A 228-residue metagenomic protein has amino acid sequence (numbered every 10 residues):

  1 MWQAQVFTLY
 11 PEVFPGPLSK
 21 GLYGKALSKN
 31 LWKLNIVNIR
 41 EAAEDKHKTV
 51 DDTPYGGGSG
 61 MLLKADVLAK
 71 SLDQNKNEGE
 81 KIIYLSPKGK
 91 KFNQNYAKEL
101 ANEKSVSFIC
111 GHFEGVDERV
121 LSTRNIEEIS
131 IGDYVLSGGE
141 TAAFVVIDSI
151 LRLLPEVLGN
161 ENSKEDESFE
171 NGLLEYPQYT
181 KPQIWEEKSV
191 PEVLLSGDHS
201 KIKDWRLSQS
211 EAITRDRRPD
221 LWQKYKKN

Functional and structural regions predicted by a protein language model:
M1, V13, K76-E78: Residues lining hydrophobic/aromatic ligand-binding pockets adjacent to catalytic sites
Q3-E41: Glycine-rich, flexible N-terminal cofactor/catalytic loop recognition
Q5-F7, N35-V37, I83, V106-S107 (+1 more regions): Hydrophobic/aromatic beta-strand patches that form the interior of the parallel beta-sheet core in alpha/beta enzyme
Y10, G58, G111, D198: Conserved RecA-like P-loop NTPase ATPase core
A43-H47, D51, Y55-D66: A short aromatic-anchored loop/beta-hairpin motif
L62-H112, D117-E118: S-adenosyl-L-methionine/SAH cofactor-binding core of RNA-modifying enzymes
V116, V120-F169: Structured adenosyl-cofactor binding patch, chiefly the S-adenosyl-L-methionine
F169-K227: Long, charged alpha-helical interface segments
